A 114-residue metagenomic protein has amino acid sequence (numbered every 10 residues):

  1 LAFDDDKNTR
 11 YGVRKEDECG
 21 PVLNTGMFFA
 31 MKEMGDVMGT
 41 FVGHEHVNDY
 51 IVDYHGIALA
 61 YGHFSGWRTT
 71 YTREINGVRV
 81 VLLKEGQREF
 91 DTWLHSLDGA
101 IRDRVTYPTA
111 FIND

Functional and structural regions predicted by a protein language model:
L1-G12: Metal-dependent phosphoester/phosphodiester hydrolase catalytic core
R10-C19, T25-M34, N48-D114: Binuclear metal-dependent phosphoesterase catalytic core
T40-N48: Histidine-centered catalytic micro-motifs
